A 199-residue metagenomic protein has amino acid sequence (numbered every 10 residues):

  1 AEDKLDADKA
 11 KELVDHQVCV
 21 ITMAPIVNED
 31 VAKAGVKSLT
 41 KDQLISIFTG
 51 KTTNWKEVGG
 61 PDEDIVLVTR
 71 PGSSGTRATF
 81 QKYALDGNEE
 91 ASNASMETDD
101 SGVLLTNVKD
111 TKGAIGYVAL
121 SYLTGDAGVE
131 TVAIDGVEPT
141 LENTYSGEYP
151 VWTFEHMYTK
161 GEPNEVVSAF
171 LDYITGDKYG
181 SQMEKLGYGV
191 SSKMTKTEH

Functional and structural regions predicted by a protein language model:
A1-H199: Exported/periplasmic ABC-transporter solute-binding proteins
